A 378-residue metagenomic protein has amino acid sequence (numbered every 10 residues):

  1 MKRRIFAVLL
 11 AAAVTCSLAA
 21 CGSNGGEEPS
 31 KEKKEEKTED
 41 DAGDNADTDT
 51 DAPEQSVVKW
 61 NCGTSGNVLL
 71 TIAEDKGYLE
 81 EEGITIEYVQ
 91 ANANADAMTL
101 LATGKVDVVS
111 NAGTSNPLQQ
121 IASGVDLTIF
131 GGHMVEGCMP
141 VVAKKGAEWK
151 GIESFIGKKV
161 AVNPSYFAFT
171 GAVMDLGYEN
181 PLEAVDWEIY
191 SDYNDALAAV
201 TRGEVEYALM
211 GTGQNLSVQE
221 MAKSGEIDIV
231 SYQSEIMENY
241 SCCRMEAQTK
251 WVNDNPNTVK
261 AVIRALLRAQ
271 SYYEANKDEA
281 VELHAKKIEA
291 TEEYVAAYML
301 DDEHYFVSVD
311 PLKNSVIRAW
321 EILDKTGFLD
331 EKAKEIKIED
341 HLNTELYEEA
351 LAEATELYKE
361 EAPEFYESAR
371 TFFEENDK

Functional and structural regions predicted by a protein language model:
K2-N24: Sec-dependent N-terminal signal peptides of Gram-positive bacterial secreted proteins and lipoproteins
L18-G43: Bacterial lipoprotein signal-peptidase II cleavage site
P53-K76, K145, W149-E220, E238-N239 (+1 more regions): Bilobed "Venus flytrap"/periplasmic-binding protein-like clamshell domains and structurally analogous long
I84-E87, A102-G113, S123-L127, K158-A161 (+2 more regions): Alpha-to-beta junction loops
T85-A93, S110-A112, N180-D192: Short beta-strand-to-loop elements that line the ligand-binding cleft of bilobed periplasmic-binding protein-like
S115, E188, N194-K287: Pocket-lining segment of extracytoplasmic ligand-binding domains
N255-K334: Secondary-structure end/capping motifs
D324-K378: Conserved C-terminal helix/tail region of periplasmic/extracytoplasmic solute-binding proteins
